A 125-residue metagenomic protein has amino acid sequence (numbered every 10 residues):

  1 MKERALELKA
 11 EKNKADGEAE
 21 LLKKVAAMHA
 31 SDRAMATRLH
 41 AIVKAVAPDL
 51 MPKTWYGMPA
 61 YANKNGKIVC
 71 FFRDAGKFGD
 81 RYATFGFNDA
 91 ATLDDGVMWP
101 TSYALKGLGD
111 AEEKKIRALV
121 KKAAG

Functional and structural regions predicted by a protein language model:
K2-G125: Charge-dense, helix-prone N-terminal extensions
